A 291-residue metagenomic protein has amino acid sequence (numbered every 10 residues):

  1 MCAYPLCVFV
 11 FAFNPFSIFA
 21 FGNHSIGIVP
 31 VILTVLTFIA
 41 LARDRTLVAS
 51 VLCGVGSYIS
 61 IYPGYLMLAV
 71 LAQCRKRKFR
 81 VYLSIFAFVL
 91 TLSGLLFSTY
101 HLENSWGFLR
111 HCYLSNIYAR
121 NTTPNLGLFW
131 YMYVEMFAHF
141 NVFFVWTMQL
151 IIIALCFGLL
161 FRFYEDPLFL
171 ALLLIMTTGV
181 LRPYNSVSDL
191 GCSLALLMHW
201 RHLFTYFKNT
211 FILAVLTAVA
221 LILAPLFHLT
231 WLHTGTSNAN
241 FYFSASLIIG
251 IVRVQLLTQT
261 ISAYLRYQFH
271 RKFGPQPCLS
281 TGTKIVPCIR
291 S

Functional and structural regions predicted by a protein language model:
M1-F38, L47, L71-T178, S186-V187 (+4 more regions): Primarily membrane-embedded glycan-assembly and transfer machineries that use lipid-linked glycans
F13, L41, V55-Y62, V180-N185: Transmembrane helix irregularities
G22, L52-G56, F144, L181 (+3 more regions): Physicochemical signature of membrane-embedded alpha-helices that form the seven-helix bundle of GPCRs, emphasizing
L33-A42, L68-L71, C156, S193-T205: Transmembrane alpha-helical segments
A49-C53, Y62-Q73, C192: Transmembrane-embedded, aromatic-rich helix segments that form part of the hydrophobic channel/pocket engaging
S98-E103, A224-S237: Juxtamembrane "helix-exit" motif on the non-cytosolic side of transmembrane helices
Q149-A154, F163-L232: Structured C-terminal portions of repeat-based eukaryotic scaffold domains
W231-T234, F243-L247: Helix-rich interaction surfaces within compact, conserved domain-sized segments that mediate assembly or partner
